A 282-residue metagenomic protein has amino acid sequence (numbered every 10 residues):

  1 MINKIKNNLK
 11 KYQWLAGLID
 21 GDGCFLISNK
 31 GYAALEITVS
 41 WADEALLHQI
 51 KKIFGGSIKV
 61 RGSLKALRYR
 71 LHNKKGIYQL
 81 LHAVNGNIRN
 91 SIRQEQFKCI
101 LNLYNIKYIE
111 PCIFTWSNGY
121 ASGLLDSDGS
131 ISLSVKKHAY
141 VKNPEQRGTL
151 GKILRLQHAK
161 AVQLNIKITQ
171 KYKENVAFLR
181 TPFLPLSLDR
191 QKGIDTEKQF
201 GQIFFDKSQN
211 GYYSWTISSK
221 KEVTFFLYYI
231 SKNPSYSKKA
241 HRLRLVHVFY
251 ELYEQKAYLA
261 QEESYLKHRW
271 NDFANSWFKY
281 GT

Functional and structural regions predicted by a protein language model:
M1-T282: Internal intein/HINT superfamily modules and their associated LAGLIDADG
